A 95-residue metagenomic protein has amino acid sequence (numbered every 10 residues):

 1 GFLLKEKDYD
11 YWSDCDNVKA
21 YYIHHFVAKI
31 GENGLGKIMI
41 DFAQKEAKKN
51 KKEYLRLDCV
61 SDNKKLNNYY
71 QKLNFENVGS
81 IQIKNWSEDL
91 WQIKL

Functional and structural regions predicted by a protein language model:
G1-G31, I40-F42, L95: Acetyl-CoA-dependent GNAT
D14-V18, G34, S61, W86: Residues at secondary-structure transition points
V27, K51, N74: Conserved functional loop/turn residues at catalytic and ligand-binding sites
E32-K45, N68-K72: Conserved acetyl-CoA-binding loop-helix of GNAT-fold acetyltransferases
A47-V60: Conserved GNAT acetyl-CoA-binding A-motif
L57-N67, I83-W86: Conserved beta-strand-loop-alpha-helix junction that forms the acyl-donor binding cleft
Y70-I81: Conserved acetyl-CoA-binding loop of GNAT-fold acetyltransferases
W86-Q92: Short hydrophobic/aromatic beta-strand or adjacent loop that forms the aromatic wall/cage of a ligand/substrate-binding
